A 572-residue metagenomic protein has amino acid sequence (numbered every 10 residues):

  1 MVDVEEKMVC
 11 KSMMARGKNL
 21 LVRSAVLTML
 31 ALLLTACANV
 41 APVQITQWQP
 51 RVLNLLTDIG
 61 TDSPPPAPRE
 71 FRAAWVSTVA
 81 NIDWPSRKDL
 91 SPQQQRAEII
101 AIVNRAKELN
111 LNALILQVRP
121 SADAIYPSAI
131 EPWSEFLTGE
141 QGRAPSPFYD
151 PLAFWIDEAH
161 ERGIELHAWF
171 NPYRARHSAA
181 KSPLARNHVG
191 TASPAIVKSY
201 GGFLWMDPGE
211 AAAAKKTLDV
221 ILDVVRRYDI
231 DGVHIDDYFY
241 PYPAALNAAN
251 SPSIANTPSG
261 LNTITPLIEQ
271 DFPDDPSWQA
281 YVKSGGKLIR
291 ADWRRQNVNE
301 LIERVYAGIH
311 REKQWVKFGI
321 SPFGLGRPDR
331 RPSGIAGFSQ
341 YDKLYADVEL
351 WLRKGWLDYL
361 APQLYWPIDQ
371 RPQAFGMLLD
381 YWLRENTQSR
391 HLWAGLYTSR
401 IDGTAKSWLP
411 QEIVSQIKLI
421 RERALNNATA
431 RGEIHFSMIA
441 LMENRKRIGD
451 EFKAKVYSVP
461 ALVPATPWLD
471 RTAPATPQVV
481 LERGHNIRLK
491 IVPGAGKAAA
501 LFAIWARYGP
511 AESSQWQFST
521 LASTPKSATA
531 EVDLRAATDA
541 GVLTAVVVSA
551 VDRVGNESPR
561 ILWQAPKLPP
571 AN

Functional and structural regions predicted by a protein language model:
S77, N81-A97, A168, Y173-R227 (+1 more regions): Active-site-adjacent "subsite" loops/lids of carbohydrate-active enzymes
A97-D123: Catalytic domains of carbohydrate-active enzymes, especially glycoside hydrolases
A124-G139, R174-Y200, D237-Y281, D329-S339: Aromatic- and acidic-residue-enriched segments that line the glycan-binding/catalytic groove of carbohydrate-active
F272-P332, F338-T404: Glycoside hydrolase catalytic-domain groove-lining segments
V348-E349, R353-Q370, Q388-P467: Substrate-binding cleft of secreted/luminal carbohydrate-active enzymes
H485-G496: Conserved aromatic anchor
A537-N556: Beta-strand-rich modules
R553-A571: Extracellular fibronectin type III
